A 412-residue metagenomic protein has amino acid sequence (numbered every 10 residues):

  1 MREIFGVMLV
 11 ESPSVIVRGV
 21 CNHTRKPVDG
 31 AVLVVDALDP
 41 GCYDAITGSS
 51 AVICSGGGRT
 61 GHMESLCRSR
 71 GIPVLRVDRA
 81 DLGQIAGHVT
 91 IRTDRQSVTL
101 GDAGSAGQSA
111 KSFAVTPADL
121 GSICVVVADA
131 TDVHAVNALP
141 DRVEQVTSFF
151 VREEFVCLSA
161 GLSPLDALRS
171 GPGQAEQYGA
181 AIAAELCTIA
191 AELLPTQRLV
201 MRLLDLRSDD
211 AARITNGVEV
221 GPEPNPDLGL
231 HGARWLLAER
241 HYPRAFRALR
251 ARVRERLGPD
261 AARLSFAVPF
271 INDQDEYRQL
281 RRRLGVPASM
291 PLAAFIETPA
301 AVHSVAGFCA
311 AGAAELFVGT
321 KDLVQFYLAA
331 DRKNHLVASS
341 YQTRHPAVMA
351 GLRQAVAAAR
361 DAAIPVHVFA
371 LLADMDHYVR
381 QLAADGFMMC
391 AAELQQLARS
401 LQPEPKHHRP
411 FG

Functional and structural regions predicted by a protein language model:
R2-V151, S159-G161: Acidic, glycine-rich flexible loop/linker segments
F113-G412: Conserved alpha/beta-domain cores
